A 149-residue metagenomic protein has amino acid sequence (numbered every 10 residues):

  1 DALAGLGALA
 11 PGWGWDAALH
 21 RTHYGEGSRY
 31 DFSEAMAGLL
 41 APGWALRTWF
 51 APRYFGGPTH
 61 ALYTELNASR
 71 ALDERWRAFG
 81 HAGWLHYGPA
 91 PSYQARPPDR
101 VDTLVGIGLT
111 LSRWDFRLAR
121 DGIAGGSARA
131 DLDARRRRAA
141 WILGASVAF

Functional and structural regions predicted by a protein language model:
D1-Y30: Glycine/small-residue-rich loop that forms an oxyanion/phosphate-binding "nest" at active or ligand-binding sites
A2-A4, A17, A35-A37, T64-L66 (+2 more regions): Membrane-embedded beta-strands of outer-membrane beta-barrel proteins, especially the hydrophobic/small aromatic
L6-A8, R21, L39-A41, T48-F50 (+3 more regions): Residue-level signature of outer-membrane beta-barrel architecture
P11-A17, G43-T48, E74-G80, L111-L118: Repeated loop/turn-to-beta-strand initiation elements of outer-membrane beta-barrel proteins
E26-D31, F55-A61, Y93-R100, L132-A139: Replace "Gram-negative outer membrane beta-barrel proteins" with "bacterial and organellar outer membrane beta-barrel
S28-P91: Detector for outer-membrane/organellar transmembrane beta-barrel domains, recognizing the amphipathic beta-strand
P42, V105-W114, R135-F149: Outer-membrane beta-barrel "beta-signal"
R77-T110, D115-A119, G125-S127: Outer membrane beta-barrel transmembrane domains
